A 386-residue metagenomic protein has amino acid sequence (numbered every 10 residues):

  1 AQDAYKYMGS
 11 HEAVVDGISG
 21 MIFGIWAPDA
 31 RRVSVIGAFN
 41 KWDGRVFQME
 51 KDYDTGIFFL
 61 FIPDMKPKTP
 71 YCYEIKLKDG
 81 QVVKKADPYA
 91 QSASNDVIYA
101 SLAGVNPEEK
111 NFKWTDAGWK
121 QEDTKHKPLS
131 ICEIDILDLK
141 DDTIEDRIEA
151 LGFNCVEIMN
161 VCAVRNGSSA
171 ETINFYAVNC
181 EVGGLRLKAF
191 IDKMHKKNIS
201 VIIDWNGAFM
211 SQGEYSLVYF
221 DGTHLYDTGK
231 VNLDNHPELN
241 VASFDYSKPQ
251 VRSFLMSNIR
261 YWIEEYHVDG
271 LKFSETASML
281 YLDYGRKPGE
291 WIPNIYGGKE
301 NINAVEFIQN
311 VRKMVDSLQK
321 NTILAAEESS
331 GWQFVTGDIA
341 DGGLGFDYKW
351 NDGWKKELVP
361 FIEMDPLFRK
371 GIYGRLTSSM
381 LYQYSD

Functional and structural regions predicted by a protein language model:
A1-I22, G44, E50-E133: The feature marks proteins involved in alpha-glucan
Y7, Q48, F59-L60, W119-Q121 (+11 more regions): Domain-wide signal for the mature, well-folded portions of proteins, strongly enriched in nucleus-encoded organellar
G20-G24, R32, L129, N154-C155 (+4 more regions): Beta-sheet entry/capping signal
W26-V33, W42, K66: Short proline/glycine-enriched turn/loop motifs at strand-loop junctions of beta-rich domains
V33-V35, Y71: Short beta-strand elements bearing conserved aromatic residues within extracellular beta-rich modules
A93-S94, E108-L129, E133-K140, I144-E300: Substrate-binding/active-site clefts of carbohydrate-active enzymes
H267-D269, Y284-D386: Conserved alpha/beta catalytic core and glycan-binding cleft of carbohydrate-active enzymes
